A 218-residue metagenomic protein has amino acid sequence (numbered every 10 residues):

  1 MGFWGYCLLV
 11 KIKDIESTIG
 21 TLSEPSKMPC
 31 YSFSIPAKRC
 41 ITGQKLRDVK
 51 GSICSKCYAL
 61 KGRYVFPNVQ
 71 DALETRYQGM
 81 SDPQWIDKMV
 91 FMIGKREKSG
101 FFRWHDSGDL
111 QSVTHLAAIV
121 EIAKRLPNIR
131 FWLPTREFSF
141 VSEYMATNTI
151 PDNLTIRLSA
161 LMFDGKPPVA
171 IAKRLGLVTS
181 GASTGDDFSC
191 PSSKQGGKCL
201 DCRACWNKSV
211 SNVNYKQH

Functional and structural regions predicted by a protein language model:
M1-H218: Class I S-adenosyl-L-methionine
